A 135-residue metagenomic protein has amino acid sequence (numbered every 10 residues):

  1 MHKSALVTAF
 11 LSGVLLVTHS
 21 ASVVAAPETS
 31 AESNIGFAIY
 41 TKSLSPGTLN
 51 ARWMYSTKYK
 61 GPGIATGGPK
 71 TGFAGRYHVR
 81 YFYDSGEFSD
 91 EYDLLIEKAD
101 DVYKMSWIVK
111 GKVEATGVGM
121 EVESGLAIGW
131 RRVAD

Functional and structural regions predicted by a protein language model:
M1-A9: Bacterial N-terminal signal peptides that target proteins for export
F10-L16: Hydrophobic helical h-region of N-terminal Sec-dependent signal peptides in bacterial secretory/periplasmic proteins
S12, S22-V23: Cleavable N-terminal signal peptides
T18-S20: N-terminal signal peptide c-region/cleavage motif recognized by signal peptidases
V23-D135: Central antiparallel beta-sheet cores of small beta-barrel/beta-sandwich binding domains
